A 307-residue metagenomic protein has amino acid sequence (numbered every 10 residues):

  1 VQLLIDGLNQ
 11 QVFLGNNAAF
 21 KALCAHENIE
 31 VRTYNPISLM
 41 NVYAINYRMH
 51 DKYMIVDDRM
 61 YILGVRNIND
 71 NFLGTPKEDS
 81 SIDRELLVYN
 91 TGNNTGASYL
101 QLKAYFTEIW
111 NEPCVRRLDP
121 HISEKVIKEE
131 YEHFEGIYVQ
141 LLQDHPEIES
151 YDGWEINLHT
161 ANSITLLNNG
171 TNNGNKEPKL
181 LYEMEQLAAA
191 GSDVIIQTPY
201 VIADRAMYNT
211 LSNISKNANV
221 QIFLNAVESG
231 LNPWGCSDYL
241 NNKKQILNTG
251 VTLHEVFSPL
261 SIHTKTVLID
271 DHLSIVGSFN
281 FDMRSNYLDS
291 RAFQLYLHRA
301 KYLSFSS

Functional and structural regions predicted by a protein language model:
Q2-A189, F223-D270, F279-A292: HKD-type phospholipase D/PLD-like phosphodiesterase module
L8-N9, P199-V201, P259, H298-R299: Short beta->alpha junction loops/turns
V12, T95, A203-D204, Y302: Alpha-helix N-cap/loop-to-helix initiation residues
V88-G92, D204, Y296-R299: General structural signal for secondary-structure boundaries
Y182-E228: Long, K/E/R/D-enriched contiguous segments that form extended
R291-L303: Cationic, amphipathic, low-complexity alpha-helical segments enriched in hydrophobics plus arginine/proline
F305-S307: Compositionally biased, charge-rich terminal segments
